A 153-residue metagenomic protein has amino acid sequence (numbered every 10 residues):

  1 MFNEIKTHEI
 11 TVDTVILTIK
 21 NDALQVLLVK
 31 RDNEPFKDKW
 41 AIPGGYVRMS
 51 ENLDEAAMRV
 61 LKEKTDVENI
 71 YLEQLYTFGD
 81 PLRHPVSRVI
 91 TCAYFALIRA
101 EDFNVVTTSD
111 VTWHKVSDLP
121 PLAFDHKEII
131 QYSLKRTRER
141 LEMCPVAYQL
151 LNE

Functional and structural regions predicted by a protein language model:
F2-A41: N-terminal strand-loop-strand
H8-V12, D54-M58, K62-V105, V116-D118 (+2 more regions): Active-site segment of metal-dependent pyrophosphate-handling enzymes, primarily the Nudix hydrolase catalytic core
A23, I130-Q131, M143-C144: Extended low-complexity, intrinsically disordered regulatory tracts
T77, S109-W113, A147: Short linear capping/connector segments at secondary-structure termini
N104-T137: NUDIX/MutT-family hydrolases
L134-E153: Positively charged, polyanion-binding regions of nucleic-acid-associated proteins
